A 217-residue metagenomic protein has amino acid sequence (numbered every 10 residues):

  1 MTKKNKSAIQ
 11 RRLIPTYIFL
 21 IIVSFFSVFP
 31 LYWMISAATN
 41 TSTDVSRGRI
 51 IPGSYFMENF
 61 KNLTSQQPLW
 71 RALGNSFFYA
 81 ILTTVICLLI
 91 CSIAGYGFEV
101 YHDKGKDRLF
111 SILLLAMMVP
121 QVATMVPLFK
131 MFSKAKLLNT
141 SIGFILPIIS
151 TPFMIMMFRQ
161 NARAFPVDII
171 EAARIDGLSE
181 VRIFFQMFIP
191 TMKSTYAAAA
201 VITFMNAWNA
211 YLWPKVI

Functional and structural regions predicted by a protein language model:
K3-I217: A structural signal for multi-pass alpha-helical bundles of membrane permease subunits that mediate small-molecule
